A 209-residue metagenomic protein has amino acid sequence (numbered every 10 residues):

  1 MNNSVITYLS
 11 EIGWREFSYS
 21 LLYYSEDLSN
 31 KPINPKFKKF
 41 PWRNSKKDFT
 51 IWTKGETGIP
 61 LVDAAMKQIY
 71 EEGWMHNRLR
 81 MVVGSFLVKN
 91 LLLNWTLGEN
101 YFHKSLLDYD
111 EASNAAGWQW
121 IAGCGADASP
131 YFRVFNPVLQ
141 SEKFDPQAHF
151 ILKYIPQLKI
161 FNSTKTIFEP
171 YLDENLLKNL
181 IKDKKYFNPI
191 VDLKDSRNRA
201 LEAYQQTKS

Functional and structural regions predicted by a protein language model:
M1-S209: C-terminal catalytic domain of photolyase/cryptochrome flavoproteins, centering on the FAD-binding pocket
